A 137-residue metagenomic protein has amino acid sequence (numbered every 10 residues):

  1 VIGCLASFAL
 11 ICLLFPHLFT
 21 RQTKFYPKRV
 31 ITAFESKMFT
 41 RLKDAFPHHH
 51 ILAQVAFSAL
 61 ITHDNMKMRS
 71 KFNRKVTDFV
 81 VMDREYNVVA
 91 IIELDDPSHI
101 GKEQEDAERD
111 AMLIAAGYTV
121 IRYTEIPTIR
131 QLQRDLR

Functional and structural regions predicted by a protein language model:
V1, R41, H49, T77 (+2 more regions): Functionally constrained cores in energy, signaling, and assembly domains
V1-C4, C12-F19, A33-S36, E103-Q104 (+2 more regions): Domain-level recognition of nuclease-like catalytic cores that cleave nucleotide substrates
I2-N65: Solvent-exposed, charged helical/coil patches that constitute nucleic-acid or partner-interaction surfaces
M38, L42, K75-V76, R109: Amphipathic alpha-helical interface surfaces
K43-A45, H49, K71, M112-A115: A generic structural signal for short, solvent-exposed coil/turn residues that cap or connect secondary-structure
A53-V89: Active-site metal-binding core of divalent-cation-utilizing nuclease and nuclease-like domains
T77-V80, R84-D135: Basic, amphipathic alpha-helical patches used to engage nucleic acids or provide basic targeting signals, exemplified
